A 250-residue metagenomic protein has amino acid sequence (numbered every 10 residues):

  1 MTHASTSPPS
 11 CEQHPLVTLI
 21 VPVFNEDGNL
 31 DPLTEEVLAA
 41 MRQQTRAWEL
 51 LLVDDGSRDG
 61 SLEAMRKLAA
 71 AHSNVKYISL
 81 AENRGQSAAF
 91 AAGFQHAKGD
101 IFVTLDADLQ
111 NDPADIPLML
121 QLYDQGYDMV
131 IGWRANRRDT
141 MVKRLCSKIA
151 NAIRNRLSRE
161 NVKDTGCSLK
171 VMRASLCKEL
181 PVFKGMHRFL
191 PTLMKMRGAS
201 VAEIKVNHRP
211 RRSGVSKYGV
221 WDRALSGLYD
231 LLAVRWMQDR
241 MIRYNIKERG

Functional and structural regions predicted by a protein language model:
M1-P15, R159, F183-G250: Hydrophobic helical membrane-anchoring modules
M1-T140, I153, S175, V201-I204 (+1 more regions): Structured catalytic core of nucleotide-sugar glycosyltransferases
E26, S57, E82, R138 (+4 more regions): Residue-level signature of the cytosolic catalytic core of signaling kinases
P32, A39, K148-N151, T192 (+2 more regions): Generic recognition of well-ordered alpha-helical segments within structured catalytic/regulatory domains
A89, S168, L190-P191: Short, hydrophobic alpha-helical packing/hinge segments within bilobed ligand-binding/sensory domains
D124-K178, Y229-W236: Short, flexible, basic/aromatic active-site loop/helix in glycosyltransferases
